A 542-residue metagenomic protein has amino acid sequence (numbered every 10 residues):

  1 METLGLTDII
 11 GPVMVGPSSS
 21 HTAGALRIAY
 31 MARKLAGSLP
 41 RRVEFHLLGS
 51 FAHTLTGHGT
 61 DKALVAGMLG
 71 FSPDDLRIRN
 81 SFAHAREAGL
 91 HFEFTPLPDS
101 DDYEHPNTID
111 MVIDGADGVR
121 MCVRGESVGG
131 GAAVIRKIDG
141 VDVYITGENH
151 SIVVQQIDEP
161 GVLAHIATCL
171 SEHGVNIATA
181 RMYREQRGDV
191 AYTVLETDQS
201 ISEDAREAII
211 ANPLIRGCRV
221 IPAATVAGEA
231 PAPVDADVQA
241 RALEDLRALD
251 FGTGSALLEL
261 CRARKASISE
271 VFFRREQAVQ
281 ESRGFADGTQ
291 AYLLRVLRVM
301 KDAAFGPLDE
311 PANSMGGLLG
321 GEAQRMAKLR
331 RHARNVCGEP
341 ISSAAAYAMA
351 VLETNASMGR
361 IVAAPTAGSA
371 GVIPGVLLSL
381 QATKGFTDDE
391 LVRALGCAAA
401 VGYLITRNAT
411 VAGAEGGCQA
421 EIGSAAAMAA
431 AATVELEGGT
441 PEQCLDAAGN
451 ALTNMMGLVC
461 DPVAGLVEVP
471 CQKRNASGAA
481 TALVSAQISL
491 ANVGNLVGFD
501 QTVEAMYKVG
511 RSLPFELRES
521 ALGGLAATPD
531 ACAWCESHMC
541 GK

Functional and structural regions predicted by a protein language model:
M1-G115, G147, V194, D198-E203 (+4 more regions): Generic N-terminal targeting/processing segments that precede catalytic cores or assembly contacts
G5-M14, L352-V362, I405-E415, P462-V467: Glycine/charged-rich beta-loop-alpha catalytic/anionic-binding loops adjacent to active sites
V13-A25, E353-L378, Q419-A426: Glycine/serine-rich anion-binding loops at beta->alpha junctions that coordinate negatively charged ligand groups
T22-A36, P160, P374-F386, A430-G438: Alpha-helical support elements that line or immediately flank enzyme active sites and cofactor-binding pockets
R33-E44, F71-D75, L380-L395, L436-A447: Phosphate-handling active-site elements
L76, F94, R120-A236: A conserved regulatory-domain signal marking ACT and ACT-like small-molecule sensing domains and adjacent regulatory
D142-Y144, E148-V153, A178-Y183, P213-A230 (+4 more regions): A structural signal for small-residue-enriched, beta-sheet-centric alpha/beta enzyme cores and oligomeric scaffold folds
C337, I341-S357, S379-N408: Helix-rich "cap/lid" substructures immediately adjacent to catalytic or cofactor-binding pockets
